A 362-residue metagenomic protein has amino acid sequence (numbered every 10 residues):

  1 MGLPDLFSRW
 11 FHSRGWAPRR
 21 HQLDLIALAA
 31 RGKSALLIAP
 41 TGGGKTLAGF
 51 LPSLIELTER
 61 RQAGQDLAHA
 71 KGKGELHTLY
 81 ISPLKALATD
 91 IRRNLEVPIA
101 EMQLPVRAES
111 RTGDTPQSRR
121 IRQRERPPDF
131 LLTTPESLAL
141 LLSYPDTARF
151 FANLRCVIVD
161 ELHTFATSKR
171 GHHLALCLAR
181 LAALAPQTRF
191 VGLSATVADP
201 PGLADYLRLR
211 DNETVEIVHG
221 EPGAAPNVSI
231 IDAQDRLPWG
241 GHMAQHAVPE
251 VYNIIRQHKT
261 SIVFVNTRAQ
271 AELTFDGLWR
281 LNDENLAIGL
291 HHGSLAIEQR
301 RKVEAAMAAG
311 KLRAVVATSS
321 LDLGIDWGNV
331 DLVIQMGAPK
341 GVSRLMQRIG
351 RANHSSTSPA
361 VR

Functional and structural regions predicted by a protein language model:
M1-S13, A17-R362: Helicase motor core with emphasis on the C-terminal RecA-like subdomain
